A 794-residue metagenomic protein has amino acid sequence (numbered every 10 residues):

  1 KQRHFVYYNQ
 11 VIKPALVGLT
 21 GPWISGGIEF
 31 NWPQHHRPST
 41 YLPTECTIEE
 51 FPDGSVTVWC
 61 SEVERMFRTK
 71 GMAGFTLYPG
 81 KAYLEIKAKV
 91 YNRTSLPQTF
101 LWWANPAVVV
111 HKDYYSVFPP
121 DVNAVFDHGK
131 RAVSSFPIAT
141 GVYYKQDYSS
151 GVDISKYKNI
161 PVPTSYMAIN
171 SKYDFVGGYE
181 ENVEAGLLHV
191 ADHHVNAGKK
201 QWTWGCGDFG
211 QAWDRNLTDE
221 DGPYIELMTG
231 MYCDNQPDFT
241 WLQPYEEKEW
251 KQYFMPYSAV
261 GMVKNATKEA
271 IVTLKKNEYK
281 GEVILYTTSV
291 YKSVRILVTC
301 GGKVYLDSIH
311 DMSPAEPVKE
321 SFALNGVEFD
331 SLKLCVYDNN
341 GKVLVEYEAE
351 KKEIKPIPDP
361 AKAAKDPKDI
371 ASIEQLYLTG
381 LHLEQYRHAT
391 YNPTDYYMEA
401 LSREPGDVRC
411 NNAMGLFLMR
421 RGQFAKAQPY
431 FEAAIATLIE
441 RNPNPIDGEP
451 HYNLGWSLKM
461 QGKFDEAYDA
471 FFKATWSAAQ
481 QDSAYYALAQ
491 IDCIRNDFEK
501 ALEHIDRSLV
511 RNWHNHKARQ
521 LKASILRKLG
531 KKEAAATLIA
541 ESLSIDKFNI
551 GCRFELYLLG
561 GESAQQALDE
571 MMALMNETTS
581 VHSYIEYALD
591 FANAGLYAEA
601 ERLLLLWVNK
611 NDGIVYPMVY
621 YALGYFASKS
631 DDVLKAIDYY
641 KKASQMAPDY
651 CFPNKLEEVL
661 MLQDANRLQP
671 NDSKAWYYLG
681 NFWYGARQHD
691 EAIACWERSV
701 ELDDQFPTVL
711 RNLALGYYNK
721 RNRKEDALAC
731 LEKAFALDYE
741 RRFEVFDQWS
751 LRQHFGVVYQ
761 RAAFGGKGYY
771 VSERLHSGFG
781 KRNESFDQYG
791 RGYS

Functional and structural regions predicted by a protein language model:
K1, C60-H111, Q252: Acidic, contiguous internal or C-terminal segments within carbohydrate-active enzymes that form a structured patch used
R3-Y8, P14, R93-L101, N105-E247 (+1 more regions): A contiguous, surface-exposed recognition patch within enzymatic or periplasmic domains that forms
G26-A82, F209-T240: Extended, loop-rich substrate-binding clefts of extracytoplasmic carbohydrate-active enzymes
L381-H382, L416, W456, Q490 (+8 more regions): Residue-level recognition of tetratricopeptide repeat
C410, P443-N444, P450, A484 (+8 more regions): TPR alpha-solenoid repeat register
A413, N453, A487, L521 (+7 more regions): Canonical tetratricopeptide repeat
